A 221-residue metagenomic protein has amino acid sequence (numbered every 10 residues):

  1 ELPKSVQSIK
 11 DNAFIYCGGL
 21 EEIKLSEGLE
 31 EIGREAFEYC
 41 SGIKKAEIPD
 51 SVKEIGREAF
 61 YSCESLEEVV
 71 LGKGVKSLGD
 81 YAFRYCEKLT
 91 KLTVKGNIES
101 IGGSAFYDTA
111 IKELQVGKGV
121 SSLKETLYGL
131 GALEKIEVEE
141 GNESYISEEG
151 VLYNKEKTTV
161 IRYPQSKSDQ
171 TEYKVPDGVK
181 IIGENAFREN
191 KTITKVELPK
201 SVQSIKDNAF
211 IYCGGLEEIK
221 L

Functional and structural regions predicted by a protein language model:
E1-S8, G18-E31, S41-E54, E64-S77 (+6 more regions): Structural signature of tandem-repeat unit edges
